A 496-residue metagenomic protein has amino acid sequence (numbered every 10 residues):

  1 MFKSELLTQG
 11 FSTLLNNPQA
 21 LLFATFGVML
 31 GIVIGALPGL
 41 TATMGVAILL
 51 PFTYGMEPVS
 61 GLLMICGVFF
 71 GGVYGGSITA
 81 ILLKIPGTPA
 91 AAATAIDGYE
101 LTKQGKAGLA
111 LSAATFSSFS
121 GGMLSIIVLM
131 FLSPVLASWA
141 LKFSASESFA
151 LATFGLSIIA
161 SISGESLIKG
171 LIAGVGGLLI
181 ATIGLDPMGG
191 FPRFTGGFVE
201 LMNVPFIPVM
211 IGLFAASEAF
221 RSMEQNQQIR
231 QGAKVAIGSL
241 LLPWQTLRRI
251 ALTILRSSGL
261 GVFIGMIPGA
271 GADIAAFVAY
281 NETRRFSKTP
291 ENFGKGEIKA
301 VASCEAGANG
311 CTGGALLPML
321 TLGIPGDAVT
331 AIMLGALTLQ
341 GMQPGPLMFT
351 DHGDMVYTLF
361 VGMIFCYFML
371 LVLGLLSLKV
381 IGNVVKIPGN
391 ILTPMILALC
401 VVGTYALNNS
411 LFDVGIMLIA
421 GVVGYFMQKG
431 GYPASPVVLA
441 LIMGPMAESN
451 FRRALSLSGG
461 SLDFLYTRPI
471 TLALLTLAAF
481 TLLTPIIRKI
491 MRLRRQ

Functional and structural regions predicted by a protein language model:
M1-G61, P134, L141, P192-E297 (+6 more regions): Helix-loop-helix hairpins and the membrane-proximal interhelical loops of multi-pass alpha-helical transport proteins
V28-A42, G71-K84, I159-G164, S258-P268 (+3 more regions): Transmembrane alpha-helix interface/packing and boundary motifs in multi-pass membrane proteins, characterized by
V33-T43, I81-A91, L124-V128, I264-I274 (+4 more regions): Short helix-coil transition sites and intra-membrane helix breaks within transmembrane domains of multi-pass
A42-F52, I65, A80-E100, F131 (+7 more regions): Re-entrant/interfacial helical elements at transmembrane boundaries that shape and gate the permeation pathway
V59-L63, E100-S117, K288-A300, A328-A331 (+1 more regions): Membrane-interface alpha-helices at helix entry/exit sites of multi-pass transporters
F69-A80, G87, E297-L322, G326 (+1 more regions): A structural-propensity feature for long, helix-poor, extended segments
F70-G75, F116-V128, I180, A302-L316 (+2 more regions): Membrane-embedded alpha-helical segments of transport systems, primarily multispan ion/solute transporters
S112-Q227, L339-L493: Membrane-embedded alpha-helical modules
